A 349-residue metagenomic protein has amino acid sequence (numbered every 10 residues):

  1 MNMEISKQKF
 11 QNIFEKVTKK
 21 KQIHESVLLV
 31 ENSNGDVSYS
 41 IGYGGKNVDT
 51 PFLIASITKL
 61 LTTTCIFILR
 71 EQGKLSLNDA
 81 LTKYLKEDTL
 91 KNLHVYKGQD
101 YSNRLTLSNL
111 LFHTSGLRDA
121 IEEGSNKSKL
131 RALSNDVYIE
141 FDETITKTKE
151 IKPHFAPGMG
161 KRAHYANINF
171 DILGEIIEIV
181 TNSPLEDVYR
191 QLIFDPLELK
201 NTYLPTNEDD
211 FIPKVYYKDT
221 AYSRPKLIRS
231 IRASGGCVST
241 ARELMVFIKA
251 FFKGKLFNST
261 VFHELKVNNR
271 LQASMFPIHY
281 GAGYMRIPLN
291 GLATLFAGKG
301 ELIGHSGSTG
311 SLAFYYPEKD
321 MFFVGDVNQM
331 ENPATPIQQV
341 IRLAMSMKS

Functional and structural regions predicted by a protein language model:
M1-G42, D49-T50, K83, K161-R162 (+3 more regions): Catalytic loop of the DD-peptidase/beta-lactamase superfamily, centered on the K-T-G motif and neighboring
M1-Q22, N109-F141, K266-V267: Extended low-complexity intrinsically disordered regions
K19-V27, G44-N109, A156-A166, R232-G235 (+1 more regions): Short active-site loop at a secondary-structure junction that contains or immediately precedes the catalytic residue(s)
L28, N32-I41, S125-P157, S183-T202: Short, charged, amphipathic alpha-helices and their helix-cap/turn boundaries
L28, N34-G35, A55-K74, A80 (+4 more regions): Alpha-helical scaffold elements that line and support the substrate/ligand-binding pocket of soluble hydrolases
S56, E71-E122, E150, E175 (+2 more regions): Active-site helix/loop module of the DD-peptidase/beta-lactamase fold, centered on the serine-lysine SxxK catalytic
Q72, H113, I151, A250-G254 (+1 more regions): Generic structural signal for alpha-helix termini and adjacent loop/cap motifs
I145-F155, Y217-I228, L295: The feature captures the short pre-catalytic strand/loop hairpin that immediately precedes and shapes the active-site
